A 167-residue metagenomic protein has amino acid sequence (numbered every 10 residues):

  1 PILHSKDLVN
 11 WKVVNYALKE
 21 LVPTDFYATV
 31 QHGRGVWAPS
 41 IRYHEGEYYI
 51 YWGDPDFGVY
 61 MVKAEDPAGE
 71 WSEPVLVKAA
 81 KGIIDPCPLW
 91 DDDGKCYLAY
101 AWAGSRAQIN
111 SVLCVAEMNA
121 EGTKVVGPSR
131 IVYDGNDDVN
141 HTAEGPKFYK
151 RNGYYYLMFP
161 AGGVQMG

Functional and structural regions predicted by a protein language model:
P1-G167: Carbohydrate-active catalytic/glycan-binding domains of CAZyme proteins, especially the secreted or lumenal ectodomains
